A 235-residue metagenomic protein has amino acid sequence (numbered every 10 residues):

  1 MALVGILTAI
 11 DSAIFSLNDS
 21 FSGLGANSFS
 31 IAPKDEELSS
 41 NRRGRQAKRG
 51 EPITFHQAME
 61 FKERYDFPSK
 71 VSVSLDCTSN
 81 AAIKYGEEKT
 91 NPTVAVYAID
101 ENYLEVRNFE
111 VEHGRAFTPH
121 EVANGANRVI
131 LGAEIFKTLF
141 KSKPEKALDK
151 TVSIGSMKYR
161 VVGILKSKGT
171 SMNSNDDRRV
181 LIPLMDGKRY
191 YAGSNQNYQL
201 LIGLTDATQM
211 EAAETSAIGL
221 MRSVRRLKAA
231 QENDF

Functional and structural regions predicted by a protein language model:
M1-F15: Short, strongly hydrophobic transmembrane alpha-helices
I6, A47, E51, D177: Flexible, glycine- and charge-enriched loops at secondary-structure boundaries
T8, A26, R226: Short, conserved catalytic or interaction motifs in soluble domains
T8, H56, R179-I182: A general alpha-helical scaffold signature found inside nucleotide-binding enzyme cores
D11-A95, N102-E105, K188-R189, A212: Hydrophobic, regular-secondary-structure patches
A95-Y97, E101-E121, G125-A230: Mid-to-C-terminal secondary-structure elements that act as membrane-proximal/extracytoplasmic interface segments
N233-F235: Short, intrinsically disordered, charge-balanced linker/junction segments flanking boundaries in proteins
